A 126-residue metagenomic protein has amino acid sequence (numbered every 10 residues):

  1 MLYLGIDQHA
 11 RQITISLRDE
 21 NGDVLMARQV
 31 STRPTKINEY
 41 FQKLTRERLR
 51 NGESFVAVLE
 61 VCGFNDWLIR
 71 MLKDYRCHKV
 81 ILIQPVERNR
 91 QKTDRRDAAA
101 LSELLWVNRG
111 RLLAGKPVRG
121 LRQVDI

Functional and structural regions predicted by a protein language model:
M1-I126: Phosphate- and other anionic-substrate recognition elements at nucleic-acid/protein interfaces
